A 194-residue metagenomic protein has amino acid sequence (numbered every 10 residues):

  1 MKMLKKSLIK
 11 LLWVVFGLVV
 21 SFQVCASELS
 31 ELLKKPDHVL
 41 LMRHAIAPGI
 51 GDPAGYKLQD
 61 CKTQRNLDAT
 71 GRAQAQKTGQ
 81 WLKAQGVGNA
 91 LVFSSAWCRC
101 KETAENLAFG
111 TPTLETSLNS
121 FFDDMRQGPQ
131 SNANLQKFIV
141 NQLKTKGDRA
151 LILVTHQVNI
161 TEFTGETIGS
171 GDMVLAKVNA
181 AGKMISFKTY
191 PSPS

Functional and structural regions predicted by a protein language model:
K2-L12: Bacterial N-terminal signal peptides that target proteins for export
S27-T116, F121-M125, E166-S194: Active-site-proximal alpha-helix that buttresses catalytic centers in soluble enzyme cores
D37-V39, R149-T155: Generic beta-sheet signal
S94-W97, V154-V158: Short, well-ordered beta-to-alpha junction loops that form the rim of enzyme active sites and present histidine/acidic
R126-N134: Short, surface-exposed amphipathic charged segments that create phosphate/polyanion-binding patches used for binding
